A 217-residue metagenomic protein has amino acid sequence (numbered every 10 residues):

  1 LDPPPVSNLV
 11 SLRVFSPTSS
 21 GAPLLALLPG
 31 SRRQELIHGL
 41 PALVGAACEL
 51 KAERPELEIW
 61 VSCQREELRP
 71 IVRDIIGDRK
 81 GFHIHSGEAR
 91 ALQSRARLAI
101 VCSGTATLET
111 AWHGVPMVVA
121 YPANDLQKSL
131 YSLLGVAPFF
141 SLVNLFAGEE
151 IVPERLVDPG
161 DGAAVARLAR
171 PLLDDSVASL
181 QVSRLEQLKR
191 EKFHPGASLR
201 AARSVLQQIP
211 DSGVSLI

Functional and structural regions predicted by a protein language model:
L1-I217: Nucleotide-activated sugar donor-binding and catalytic core shared by glycosyltransferases and related lipid-linked
